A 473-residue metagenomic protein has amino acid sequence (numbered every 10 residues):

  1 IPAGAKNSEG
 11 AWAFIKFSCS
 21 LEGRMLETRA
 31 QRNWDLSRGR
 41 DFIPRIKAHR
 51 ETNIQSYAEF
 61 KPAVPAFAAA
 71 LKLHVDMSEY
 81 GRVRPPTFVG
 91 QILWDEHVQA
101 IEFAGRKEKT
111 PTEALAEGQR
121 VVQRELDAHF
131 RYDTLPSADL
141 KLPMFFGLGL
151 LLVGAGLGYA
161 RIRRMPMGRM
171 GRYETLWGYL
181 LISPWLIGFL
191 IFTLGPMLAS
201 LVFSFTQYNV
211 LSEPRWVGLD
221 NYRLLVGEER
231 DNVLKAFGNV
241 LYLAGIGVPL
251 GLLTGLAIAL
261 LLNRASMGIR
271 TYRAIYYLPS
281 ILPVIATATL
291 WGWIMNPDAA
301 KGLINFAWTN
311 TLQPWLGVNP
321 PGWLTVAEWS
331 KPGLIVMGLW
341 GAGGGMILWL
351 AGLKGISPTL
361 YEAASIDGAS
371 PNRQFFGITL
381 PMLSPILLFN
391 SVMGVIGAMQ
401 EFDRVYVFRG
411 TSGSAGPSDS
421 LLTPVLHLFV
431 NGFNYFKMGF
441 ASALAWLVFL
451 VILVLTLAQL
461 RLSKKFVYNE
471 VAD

Functional and structural regions predicted by a protein language model:
I1-I92: C-terminal lobe and pocket-closing loops of periplasmic/extracytoplasmic Venus-flytrap solute-binding proteins
K6, K16-G23, R29-R32, E51 (+5 more regions): Sec-exported extracytoplasmic/periplasmic mature domains
E9-A13, D95, Q99, M393 (+1 more regions): Feature representing long, continuous alpha-helical segments
A69-V153: Conserved C-terminal helix/tail region of periplasmic/extracytoplasmic solute-binding proteins
A114, E174-G178: Membrane-interfacial loop-to-transmembrane alpha-helix junctions, especially the N-terminal start
L150-R164: Alpha-helical transmembrane segments
R163-E174: Membrane-interfacial, low-structure loops and terminal tails that flank and connect transmembrane helices in multi-pass
W177-D473: A structural signal for multi-pass alpha-helical bundles of membrane permease subunits that mediate small-molecule
